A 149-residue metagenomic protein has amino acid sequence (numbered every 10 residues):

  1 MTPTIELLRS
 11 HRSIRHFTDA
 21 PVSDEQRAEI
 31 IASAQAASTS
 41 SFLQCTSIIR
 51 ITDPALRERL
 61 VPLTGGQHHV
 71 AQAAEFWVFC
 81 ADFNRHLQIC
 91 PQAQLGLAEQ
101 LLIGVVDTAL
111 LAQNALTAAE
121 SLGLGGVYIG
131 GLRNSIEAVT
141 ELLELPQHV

Functional and structural regions predicted by a protein language model:
M1-Q88, Q92: N-terminal amphipathic, basic helical "cap/leader" segment at the start of enzyme domains
H11, I30, A34-Q35, W77 (+1 more regions): Small-aliphatic-rich amphipathic alpha-helix that forms the alpha element of a beta-alpha
D53-L56, G66, E120, L132 (+1 more regions): Amphipathic alpha-helical protein-protein interaction surfaces
L87-I103: Active-site metal-coordination/substrate-binding segment of hydrolases, especially metallo-dependent peptidases
L143-V149: Short, intrinsically disordered, charge-balanced linker/junction segments flanking boundaries in proteins
